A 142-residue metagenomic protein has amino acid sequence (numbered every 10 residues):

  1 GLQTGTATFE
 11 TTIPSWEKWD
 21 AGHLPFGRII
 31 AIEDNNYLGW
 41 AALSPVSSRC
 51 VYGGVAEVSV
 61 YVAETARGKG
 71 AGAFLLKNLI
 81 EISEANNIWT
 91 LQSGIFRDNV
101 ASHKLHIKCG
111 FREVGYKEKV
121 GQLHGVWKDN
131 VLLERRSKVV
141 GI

Functional and structural regions predicted by a protein language model:
T8-T65, L76-K77, R136-K138: Acetyl-CoA-dependent GNAT
A42-P45, Q92-I95, I107, R112-D129: Conserved catalytic-core motifs of GNAT/GCN5-like acyltransferases
G54, N87, W127-D129: Residue-level preference for beta-strand/loop junctions
V58, L91-S93, L133: A structural signal for short, well-ordered beta-strand segments
V62, G68-A85, V100-K108: Conserved acetyl-CoA-binding loop-helix of GNAT-fold acetyltransferases
S83-I95: Conserved GNAT acetyl-CoA-binding A-motif
V131, V139-I142: Conserved N-terminal entry element of GNAT/NAT acetyltransferase domains
